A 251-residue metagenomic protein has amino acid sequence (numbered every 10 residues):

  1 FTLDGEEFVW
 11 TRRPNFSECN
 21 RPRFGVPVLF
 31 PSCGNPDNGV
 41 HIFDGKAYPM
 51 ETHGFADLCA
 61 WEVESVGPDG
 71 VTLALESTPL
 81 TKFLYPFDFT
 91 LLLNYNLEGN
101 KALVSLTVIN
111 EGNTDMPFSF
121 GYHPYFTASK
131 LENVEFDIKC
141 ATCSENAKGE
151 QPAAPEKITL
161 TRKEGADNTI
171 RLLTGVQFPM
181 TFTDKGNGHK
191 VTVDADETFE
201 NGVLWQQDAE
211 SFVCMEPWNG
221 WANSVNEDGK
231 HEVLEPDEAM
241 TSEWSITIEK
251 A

Functional and structural regions predicted by a protein language model:
F1-K46: Acidic-aromatic substrate-binding/catalytic surfaces of carbohydrate-active enzymes
H41-P49, V233-E249: Short Pro-Gly-centered flexible turn/kink motifs
D44-G99: Extended, loop-rich substrate-binding clefts of extracytoplasmic carbohydrate-active enzymes
L92-N94, T169-I170, G229-L234: Beta-strand-rich interaction surfaces with strong enrichment in secreted/lumenal proteins
L93-Y95, A102-N110: Short, well-ordered beta-strand segments enriched in hydrophobic/aromatic residues
L106-G112, Q206-Q207, I248: Asparagine-centered strand-capping/turn motif at beta-strand->loop junctions
D115-P117, P124-E197: Active-site/ligand-binding surface loops and adjacent short beta/alpha elements that line catalytic pockets across
D184-A222: Glycine-rich active-site loops that engage anionic ligands at enzyme catalytic sites
